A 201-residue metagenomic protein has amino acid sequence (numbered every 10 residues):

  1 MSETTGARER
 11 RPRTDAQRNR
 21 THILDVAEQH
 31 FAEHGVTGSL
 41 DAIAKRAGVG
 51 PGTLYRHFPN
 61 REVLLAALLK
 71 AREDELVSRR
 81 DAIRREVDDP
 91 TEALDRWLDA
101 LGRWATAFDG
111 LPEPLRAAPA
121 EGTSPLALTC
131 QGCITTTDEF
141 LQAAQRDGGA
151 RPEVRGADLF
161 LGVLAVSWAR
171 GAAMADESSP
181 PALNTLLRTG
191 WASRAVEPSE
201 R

Functional and structural regions predicted by a protein language model:
M1-A7, T135, E139-A150, A165 (+1 more regions): C-terminal peripheral helix-coil segments that are non-catalytic and often amphipathic
M1-K45, V63-A66: Basic, helix-initiating cap at the start of DNA-binding domains
N19, R72, L76, P90 (+5 more regions): Hydrophobic/aromatic residues within well-ordered alpha-helical segments
G48-F58: Short hydrophobic/aromatic patch on the recognition helix
F58, L65-R72: Alpha-helical DNA-contacting segments of helix-turn-helix folds
A67, S78-A107, G122: Hydrophobic alpha-helical connector segments
R96-T136, W168-A172: Short secondary-structure transition hinges
P125-T129, R146-L161, A175-S178: All-alpha amphipathic helical-bundle segments outside canonical DNA-binding/catalytic cores that form hydrophobic
